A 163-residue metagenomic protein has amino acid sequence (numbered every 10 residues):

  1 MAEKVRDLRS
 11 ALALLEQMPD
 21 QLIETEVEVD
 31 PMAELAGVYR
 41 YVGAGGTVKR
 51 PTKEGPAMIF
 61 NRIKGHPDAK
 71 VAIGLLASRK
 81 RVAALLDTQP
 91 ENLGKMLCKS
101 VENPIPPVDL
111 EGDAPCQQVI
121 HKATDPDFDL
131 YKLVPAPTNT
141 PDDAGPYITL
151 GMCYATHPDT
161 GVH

Functional and structural regions predicted by a protein language model:
M1-H163: Extended, highly charged
